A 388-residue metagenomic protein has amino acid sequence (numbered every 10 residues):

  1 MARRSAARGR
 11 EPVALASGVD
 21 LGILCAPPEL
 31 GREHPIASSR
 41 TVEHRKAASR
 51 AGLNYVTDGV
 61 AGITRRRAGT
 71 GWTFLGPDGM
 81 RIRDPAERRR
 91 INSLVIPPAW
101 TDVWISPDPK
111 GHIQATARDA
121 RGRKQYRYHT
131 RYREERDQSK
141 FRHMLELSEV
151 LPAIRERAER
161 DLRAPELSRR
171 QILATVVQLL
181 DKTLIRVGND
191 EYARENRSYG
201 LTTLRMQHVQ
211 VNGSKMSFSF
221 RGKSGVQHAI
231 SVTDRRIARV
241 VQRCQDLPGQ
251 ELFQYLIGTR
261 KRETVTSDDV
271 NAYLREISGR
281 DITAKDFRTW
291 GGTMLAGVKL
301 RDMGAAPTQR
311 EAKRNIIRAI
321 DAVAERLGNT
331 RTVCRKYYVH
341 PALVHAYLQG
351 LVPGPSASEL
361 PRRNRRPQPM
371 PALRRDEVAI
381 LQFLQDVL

Functional and structural regions predicted by a protein language model:
A2-R4, A14-Y199, R205-I316, I320-L327 (+5 more regions): A positively charged, amphipathic N-terminal helix/segment that binds anionic biomolecules
P341-N364, D376-E377: DNA/chromatin major-groove-contacting recognition/catalytic segments
